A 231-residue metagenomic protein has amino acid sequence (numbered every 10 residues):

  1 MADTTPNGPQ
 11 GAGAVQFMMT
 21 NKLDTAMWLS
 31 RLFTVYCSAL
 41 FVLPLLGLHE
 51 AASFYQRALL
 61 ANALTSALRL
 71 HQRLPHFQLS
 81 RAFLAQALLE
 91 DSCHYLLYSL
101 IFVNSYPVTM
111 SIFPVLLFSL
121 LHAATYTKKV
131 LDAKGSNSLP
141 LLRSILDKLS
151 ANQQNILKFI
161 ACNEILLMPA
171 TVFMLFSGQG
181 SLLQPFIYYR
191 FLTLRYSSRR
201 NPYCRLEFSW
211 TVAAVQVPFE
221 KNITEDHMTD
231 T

Functional and structural regions predicted by a protein language model:
D3-T4, G8-T231: Multipass alpha-helical transmembrane domains of eukaryotic endomembrane proteins
